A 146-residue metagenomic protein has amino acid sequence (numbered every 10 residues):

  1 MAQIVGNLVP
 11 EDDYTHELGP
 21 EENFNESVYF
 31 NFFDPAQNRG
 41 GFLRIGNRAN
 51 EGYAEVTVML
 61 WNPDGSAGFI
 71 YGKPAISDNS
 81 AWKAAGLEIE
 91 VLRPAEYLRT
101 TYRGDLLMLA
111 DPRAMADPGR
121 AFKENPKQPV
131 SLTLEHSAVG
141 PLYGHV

Functional and structural regions predicted by a protein language model:
M1-V146: Targeting-peptide/extracellular-domain and disordered-appendage signature
